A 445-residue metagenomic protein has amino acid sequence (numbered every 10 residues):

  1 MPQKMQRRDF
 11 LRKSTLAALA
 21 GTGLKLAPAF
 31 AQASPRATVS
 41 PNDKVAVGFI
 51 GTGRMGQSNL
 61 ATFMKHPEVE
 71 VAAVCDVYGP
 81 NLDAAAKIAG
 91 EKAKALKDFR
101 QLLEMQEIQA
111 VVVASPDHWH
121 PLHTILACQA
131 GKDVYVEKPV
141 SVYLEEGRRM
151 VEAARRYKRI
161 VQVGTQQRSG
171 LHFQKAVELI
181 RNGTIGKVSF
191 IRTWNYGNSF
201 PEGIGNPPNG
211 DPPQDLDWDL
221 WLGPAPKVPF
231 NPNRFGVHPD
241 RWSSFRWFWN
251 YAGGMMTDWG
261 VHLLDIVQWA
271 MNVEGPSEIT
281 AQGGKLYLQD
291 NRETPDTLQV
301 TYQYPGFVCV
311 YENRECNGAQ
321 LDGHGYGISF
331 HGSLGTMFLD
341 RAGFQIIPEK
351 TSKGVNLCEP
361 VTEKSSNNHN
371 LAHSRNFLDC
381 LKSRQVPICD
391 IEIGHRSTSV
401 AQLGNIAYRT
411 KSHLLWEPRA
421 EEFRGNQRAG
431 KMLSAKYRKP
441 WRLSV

Functional and structural regions predicted by a protein language model:
M1-A18: N-terminal secretory signal peptides and thylakoid transit peptides that target proteins across membranes
A17-A89, Q167-G170, V267: N-terminal Rossmann-like dinucleotide-binding module
Q57, P121, V261: Residues forming the Rossmann-fold NAD(P)(H) cofactor-binding site
E68, E107, T184-K187, G275: Glycine-centered tight turns that cap/initiate beta-strands
A93-D98: Conserved SAM-binding strand-loop segment of SAM-dependent methyltransferases
V111-V112: N-terminal Rossmann-like NAD(P) cofactor-binding module of classical short-chain dehydrogenase/reductase
P116, P121-S169, G183: Beta-strand-loop-alpha-helix segment that lines the small-molecule cofactor/substrate pocket of alpha/beta enzymes
Q174-K175, K187-V445: Contiguous beta-strand/loop segments that form the cofactor/metal-binding neighborhood of enzyme cores
